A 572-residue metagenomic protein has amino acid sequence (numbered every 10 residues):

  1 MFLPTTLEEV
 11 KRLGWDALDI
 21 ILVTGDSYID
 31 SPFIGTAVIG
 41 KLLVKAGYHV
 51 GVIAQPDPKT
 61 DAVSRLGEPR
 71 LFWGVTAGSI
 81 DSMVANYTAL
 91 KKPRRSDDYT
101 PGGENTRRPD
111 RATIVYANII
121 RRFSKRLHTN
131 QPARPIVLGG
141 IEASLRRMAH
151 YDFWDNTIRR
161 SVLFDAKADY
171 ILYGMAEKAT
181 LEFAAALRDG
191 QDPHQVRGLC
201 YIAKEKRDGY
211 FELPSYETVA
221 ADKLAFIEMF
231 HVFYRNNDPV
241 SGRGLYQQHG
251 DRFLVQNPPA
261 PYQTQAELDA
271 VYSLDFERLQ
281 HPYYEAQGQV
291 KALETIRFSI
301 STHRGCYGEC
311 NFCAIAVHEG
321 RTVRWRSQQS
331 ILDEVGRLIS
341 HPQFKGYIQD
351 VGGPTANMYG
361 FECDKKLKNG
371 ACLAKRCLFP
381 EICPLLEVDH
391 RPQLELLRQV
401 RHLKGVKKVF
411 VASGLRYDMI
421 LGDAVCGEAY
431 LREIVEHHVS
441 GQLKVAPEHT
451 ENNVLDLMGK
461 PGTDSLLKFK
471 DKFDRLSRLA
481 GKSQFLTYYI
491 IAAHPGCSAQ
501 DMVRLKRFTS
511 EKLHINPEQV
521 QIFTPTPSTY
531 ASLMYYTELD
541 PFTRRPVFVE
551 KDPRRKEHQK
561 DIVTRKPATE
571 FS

Functional and structural regions predicted by a protein language model:
M1-A17, S27, I227-S299: N-terminal [4Fe-4S]-dependent radical SAM core
E9, S27, G35, A54-H249 (+3 more regions): Glycine-rich beta-alpha loop elements in corrinoid/cobalamin-binding modules across cobalamin-dependent enzymes
W15, L22-T24, V38, V52 (+3 more regions): Conserved SAM/AdoMet-binding glycine-rich loop
V23-Y28, E285-A314, Y347: N-terminal pre-triad scaffold of radical SAM enzymes
D81-L90, L145-R147, E177-E182, K206-R207 (+8 more regions): Flexible glycine/acidic-rich beta-alpha junction loops that bind and position SAM and/or redox cofactors in anaerobic
D169, V271, C306, I331 (+2 more regions): Conserved, mostly hydrophobic/aromatic
P193-A225, F230-N237, D251, A260-Q263 (+5 more regions): Terminal amphipathic helices with adjacent charged low-complexity linkers/tails
F298-F312, R321-S330, E334, L338 (+1 more regions): Cysteine-centered iron-sulfur cluster-binding motifs in ferredoxin-type domains/subunits of redox enzymes
